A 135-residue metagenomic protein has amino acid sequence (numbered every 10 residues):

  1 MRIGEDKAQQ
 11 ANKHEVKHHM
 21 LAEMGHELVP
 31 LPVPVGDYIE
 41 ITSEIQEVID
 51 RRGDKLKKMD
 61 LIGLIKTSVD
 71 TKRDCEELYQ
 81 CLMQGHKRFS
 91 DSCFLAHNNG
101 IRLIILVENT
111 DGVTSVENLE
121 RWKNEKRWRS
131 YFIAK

Functional and structural regions predicted by a protein language model:
M1-R2, K66: A residue-level signal for beta-strand positions that form part of recognition/binding surfaces within mature
G4-G25: Short, charged N-terminal beta->alpha structural module
H14, E27-V35, I39-K135: Extended, alpha-helix-rich binding/interface surfaces that flank or overlap catalytic cores and mediate recognition
